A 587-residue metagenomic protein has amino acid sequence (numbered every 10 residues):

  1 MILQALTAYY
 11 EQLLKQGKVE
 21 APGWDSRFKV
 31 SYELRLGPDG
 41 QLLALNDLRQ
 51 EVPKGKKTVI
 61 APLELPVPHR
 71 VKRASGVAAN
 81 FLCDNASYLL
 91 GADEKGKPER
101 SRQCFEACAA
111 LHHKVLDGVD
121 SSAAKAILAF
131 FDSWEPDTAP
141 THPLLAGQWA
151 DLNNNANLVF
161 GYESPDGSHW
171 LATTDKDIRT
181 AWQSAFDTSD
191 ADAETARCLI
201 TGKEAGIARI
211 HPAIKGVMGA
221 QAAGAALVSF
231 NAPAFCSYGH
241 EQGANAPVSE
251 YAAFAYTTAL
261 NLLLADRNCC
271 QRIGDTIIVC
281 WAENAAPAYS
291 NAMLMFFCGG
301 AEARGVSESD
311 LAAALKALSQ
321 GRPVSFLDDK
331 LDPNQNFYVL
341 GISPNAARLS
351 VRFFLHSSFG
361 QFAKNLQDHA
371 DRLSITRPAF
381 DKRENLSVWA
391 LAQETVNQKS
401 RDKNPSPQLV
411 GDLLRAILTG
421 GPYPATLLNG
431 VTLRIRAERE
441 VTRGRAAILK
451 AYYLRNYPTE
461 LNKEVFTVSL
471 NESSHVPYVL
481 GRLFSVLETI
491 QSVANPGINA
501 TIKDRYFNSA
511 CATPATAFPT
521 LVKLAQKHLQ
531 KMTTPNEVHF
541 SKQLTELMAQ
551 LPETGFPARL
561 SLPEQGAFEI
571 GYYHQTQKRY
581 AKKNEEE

Functional and structural regions predicted by a protein language model:
M1-D190, F235-E587: Conserved phosphate-interacting/catalytic interface
D190-A196: Short metal-coordination and nucleic-acid-contact micro-motifs, chiefly zinc-binding Cys/His arrays
T201-E204: Short Cys/His-rich metal-coordination motifs, predominantly Zn2+-binding knuckles/fingers
I207-R209, R348: Short catalytic/ligand-binding loop motif for oxyanion handling, primarily in non-cytosolic enzymes, centered on
R209-N245: Short microdomains enriched in Cys/His and/or Lys/Arg
